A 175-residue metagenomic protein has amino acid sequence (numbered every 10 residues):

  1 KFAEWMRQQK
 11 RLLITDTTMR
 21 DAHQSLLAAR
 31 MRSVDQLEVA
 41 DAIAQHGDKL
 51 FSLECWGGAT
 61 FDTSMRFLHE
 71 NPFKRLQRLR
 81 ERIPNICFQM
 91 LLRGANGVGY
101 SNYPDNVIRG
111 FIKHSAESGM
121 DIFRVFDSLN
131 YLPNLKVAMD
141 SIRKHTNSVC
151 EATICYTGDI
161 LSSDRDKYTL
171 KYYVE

Functional and structural regions predicted by a protein language model:
K1-A3, A28, T60-M65, S163-R165: Surface-exposed amphipathic alpha-helical tracts and adjacent flexible/coil segments at the periphery of soluble enzymes
K1-D21, L26, L76, E81: N-terminal amphipathic alpha-helix/helix-capping segment at the start of soluble metabolic enzymes
L12-I14, M31-C55, M65-C87, G97-E175: Alpha/beta enzyme core
M19, H23-L27, D62, F123-F126: Short glycine-rich or small-residue beta-strand-to-loop segments that form or flank ligand, phosphate, metal/Fe-S
L91-A95: Metal-cofactor-binding active-site regions of metalloenzymes
